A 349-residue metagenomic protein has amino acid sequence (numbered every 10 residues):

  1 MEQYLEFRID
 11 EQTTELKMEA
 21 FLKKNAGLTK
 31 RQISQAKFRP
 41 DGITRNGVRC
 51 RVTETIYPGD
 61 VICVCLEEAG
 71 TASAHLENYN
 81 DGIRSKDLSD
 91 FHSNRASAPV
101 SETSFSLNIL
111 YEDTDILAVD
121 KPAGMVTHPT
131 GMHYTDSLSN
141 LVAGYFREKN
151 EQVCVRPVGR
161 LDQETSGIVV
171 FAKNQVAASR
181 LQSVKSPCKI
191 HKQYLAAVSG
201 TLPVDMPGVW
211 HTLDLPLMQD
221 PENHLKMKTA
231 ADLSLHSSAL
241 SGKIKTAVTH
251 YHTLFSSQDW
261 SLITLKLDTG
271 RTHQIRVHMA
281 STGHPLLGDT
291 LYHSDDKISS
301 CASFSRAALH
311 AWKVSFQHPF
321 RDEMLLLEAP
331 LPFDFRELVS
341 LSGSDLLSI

Functional and structural regions predicted by a protein language model:
M1-I349: RNA pseudouridine synthases
